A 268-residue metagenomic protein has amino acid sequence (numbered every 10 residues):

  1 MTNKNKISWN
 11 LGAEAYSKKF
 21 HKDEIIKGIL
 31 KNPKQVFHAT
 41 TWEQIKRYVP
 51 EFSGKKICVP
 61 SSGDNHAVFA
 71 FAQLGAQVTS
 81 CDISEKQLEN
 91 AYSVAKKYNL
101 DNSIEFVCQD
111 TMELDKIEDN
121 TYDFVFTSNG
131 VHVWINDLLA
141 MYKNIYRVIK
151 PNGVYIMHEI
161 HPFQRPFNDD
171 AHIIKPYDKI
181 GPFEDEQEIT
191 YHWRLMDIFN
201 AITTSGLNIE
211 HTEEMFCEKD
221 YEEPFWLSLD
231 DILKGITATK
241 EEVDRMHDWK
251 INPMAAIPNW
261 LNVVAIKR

Functional and structural regions predicted by a protein language model:
K22-K55: Conserved alpha-helix/loop element of class I SAM-dependent methyltransferases that forms part of the SAM/SAH-binding
K56-E113: Class I SAM-dependent methyltransferase SAM/SAH-binding core
K116-F124: A short acidic, Gly/Pro-enriched loop at the edge of an enzyme's catalytic core that lines a small-molecule cofactor
D123-L139: A short SAM/SAH-binding and catalytic strip from SAM-dependent methyltransferases
L139-V154: A short glycine-rich, Lys/Arg-flanked "PGG" loop and its adjoining helix->strand segment in the class I
V154-F183: Conserved class I S-adenosyl-L-methionine
I189-T212: Short alpha-helix
M196, E210-R268: Conserved Class I S-adenosyl-L-methionine
